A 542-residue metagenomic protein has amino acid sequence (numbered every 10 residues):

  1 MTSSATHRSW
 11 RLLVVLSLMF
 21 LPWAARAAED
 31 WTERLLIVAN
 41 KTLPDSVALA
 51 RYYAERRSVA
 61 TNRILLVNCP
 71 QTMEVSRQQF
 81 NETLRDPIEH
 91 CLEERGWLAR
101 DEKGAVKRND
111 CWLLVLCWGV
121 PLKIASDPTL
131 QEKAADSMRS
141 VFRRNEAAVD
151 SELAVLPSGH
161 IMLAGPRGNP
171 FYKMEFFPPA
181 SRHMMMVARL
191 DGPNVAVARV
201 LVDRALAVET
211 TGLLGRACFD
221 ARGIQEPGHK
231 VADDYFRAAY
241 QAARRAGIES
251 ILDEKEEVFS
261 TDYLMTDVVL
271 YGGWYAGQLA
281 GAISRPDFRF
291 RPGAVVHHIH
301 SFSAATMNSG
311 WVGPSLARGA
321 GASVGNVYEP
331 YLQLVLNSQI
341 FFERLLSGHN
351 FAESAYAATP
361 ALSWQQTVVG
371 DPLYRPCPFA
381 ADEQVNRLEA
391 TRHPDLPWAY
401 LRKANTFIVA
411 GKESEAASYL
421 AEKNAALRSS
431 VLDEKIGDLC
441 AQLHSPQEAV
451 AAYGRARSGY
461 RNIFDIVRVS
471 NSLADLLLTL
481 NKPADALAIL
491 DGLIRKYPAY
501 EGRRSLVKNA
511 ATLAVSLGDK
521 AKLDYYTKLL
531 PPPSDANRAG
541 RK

Functional and structural regions predicted by a protein language model:
M73-R237, Q241-A242, S363-P372, P376-C377: Structured catalytic cores of large enzymes
F288-A358: C-terminal soluble interaction/assembly domains
S347-A410: Caspase-like cysteine protease fold
A425-L427, G459-D465, R495-R503, P532-G540: Short solvent-exposed coil/turn linkers within tandem alpha-helical repeat scaffolds
